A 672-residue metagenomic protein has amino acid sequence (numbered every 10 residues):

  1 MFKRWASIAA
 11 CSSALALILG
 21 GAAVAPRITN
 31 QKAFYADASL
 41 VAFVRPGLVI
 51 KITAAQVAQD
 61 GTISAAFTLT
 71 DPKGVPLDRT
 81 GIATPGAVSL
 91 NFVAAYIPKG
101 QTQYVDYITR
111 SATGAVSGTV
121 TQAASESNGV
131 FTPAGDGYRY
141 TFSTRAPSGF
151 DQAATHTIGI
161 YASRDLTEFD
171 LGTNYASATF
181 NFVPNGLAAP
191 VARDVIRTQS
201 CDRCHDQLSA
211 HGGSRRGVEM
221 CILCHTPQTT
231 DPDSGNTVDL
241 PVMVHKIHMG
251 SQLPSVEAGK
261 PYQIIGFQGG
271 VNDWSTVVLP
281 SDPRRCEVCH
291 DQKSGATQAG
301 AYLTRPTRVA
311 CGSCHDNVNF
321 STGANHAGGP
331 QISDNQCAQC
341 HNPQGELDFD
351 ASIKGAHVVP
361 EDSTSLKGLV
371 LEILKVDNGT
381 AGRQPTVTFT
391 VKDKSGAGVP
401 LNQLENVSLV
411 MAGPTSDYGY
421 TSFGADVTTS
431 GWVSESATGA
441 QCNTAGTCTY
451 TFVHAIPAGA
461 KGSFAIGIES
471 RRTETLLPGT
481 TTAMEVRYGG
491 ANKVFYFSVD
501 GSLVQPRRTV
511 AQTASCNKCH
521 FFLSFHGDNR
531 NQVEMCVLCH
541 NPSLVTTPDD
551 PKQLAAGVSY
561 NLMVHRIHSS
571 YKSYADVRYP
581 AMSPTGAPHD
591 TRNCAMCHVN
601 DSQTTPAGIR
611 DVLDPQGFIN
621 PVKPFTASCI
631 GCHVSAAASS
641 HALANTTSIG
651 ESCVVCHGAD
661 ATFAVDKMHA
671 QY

Functional and structural regions predicted by a protein language model:
M1-A10: Bacterial N-terminal signal peptides that target proteins for export
A10-I18: Bacterial N-terminal signal peptides
A23-V44, Q331-S365: A eukaryote-biased signal for short, well-structured alpha-helical docking elements
T29, W274-S275, E287-K293, G312 (+7 more regions): Membrane-embedded alpha-helical bundles of multi-pass integral membrane proteins
D37-A58, V358-T380: Low-complexity, acidic Ser/Thr/Pro/Gly-rich terminal tails and inter-domain linkers that flank the onset of structured
Q59-L303, T380-T626, G631-A637: Extended surface/linker regions that mediate inter-domain or inter-protein docking in multi-component redox
M220, T307-A310, S333-Q336, E534-M535 (+2 more regions): Short "repeat-start/strand-capping" segments in structured domains, especially the N-termini of parallel beta-helix
N317-E346, L374, G379-Q384, T390-V399 (+3 more regions): Repeat-solenoid scaffold signature
